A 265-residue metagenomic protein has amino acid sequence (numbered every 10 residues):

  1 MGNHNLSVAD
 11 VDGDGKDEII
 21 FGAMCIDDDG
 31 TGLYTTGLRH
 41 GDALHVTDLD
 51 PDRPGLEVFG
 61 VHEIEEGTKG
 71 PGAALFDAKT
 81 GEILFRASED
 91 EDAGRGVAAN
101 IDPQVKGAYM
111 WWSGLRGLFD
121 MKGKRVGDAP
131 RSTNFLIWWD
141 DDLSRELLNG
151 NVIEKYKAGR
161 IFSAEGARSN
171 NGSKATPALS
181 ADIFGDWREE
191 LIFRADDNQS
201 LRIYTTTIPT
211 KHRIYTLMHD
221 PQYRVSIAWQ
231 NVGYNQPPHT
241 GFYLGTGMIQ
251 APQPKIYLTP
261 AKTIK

Functional and structural regions predicted by a protein language model:
M1-K265: Beta-propeller-forming repeat regions
